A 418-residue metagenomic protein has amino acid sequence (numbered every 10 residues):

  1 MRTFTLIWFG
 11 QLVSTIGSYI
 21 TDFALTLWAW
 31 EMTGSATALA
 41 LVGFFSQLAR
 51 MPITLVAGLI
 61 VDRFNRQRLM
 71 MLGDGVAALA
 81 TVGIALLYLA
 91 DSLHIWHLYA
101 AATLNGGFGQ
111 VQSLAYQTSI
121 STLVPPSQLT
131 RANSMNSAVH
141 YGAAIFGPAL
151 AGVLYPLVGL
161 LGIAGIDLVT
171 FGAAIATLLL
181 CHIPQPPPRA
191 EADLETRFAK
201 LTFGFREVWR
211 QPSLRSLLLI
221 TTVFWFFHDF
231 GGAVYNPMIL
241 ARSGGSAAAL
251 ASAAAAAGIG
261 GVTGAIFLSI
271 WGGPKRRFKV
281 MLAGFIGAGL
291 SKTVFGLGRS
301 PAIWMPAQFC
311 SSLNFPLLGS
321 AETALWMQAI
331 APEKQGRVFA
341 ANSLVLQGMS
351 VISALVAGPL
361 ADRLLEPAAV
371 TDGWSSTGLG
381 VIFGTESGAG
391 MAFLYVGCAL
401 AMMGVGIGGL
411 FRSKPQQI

Functional and structural regions predicted by a protein language model:
M1-F4, I183-L219: Juxtamembrane intracellular "pre-TM" segments in multi-pass secondary transporters
L6-I7, L93-A101, S216-L217, A302-Q308: Short hydrophobic/alpha-helical segments at membrane-entry points of transmembrane helices in Major Facilitator
S14-T15, S46, N136-H140, A257 (+1 more regions): Structural signature of transmembrane alpha-helices in multi-pass secondary transporters
T21-A24, W28, T33-G43, S134 (+1 more regions): Small-residue hotspots at the loop-to-helix junctions and early N-terminal turns of transmembrane alpha-helices
V42, P52-V56, R63, L69 (+6 more regions): C-terminal transmembrane bundle of multi-pass solute transporters/carriers
A90, H140-T177: Helix-loop-helix hairpin linking two adjacent transmembrane segments in secondary transporters
D91, T118, T122, A164-E195 (+4 more regions): Helix-loop junctions on the cytosolic side of multi-pass membrane transporters, especially the intracellular loop
A101-A144, P148: Cytoplasmic helix-loop-helix junction between adjacent transmembrane helices in 12-TM secondary transporters
